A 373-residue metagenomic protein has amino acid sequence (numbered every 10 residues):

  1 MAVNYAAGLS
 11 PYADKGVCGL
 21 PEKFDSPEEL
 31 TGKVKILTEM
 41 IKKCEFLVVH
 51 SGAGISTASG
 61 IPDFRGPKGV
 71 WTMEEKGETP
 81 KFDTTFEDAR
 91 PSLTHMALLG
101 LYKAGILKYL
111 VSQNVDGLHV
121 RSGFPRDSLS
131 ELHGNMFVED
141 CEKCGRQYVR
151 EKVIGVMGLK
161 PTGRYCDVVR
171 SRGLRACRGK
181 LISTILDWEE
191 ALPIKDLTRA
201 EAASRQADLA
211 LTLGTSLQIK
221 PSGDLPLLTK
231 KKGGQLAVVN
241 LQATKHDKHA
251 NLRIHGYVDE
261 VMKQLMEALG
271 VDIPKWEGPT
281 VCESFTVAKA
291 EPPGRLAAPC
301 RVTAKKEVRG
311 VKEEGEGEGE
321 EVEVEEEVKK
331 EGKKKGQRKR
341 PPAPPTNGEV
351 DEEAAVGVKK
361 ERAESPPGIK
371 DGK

Functional and structural regions predicted by a protein language model:
M1-K373: Conserved catalytic core of sirtuin-type NAD+-dependent deacylases
